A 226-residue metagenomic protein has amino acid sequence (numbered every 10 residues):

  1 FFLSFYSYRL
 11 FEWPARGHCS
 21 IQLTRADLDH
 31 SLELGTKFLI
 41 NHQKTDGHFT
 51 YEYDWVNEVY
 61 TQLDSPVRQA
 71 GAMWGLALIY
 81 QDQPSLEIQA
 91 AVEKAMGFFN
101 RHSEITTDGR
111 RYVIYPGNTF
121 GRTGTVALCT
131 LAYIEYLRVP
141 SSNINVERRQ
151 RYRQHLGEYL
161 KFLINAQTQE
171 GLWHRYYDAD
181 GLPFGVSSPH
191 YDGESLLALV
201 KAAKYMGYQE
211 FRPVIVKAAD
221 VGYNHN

Functional and structural regions predicted by a protein language model:
F1-H42, H48-Y51, G97, D108-Y112 (+1 more regions): Replace the tail clause
Y8-A26, A70-E87, A127-R149, E194-Y208: Well-ordered alpha-helical scaffold segments within catalytic/enzyme domains
I21-L39, P84-H102, S141-A166, G207-H225: Extended, well-ordered alpha-helical scaffold segments
I40-Y60, F98-F120, L163-F184, E210-N226: Glycine- and aromatic-rich loop/turn segments at beta-sheet edges
Y60, Q69-R111, G117: Post-signal peptide N-terminal segment of secreted/secretory-pathway proteins
Y115-L128, A132: Extracytoplasmic mature domains of secreted/periplasmic and thylakoid-lumen proteins
D192-E194, A198-A202, R212-V221: Loop-centered beta-sheet repeat module
